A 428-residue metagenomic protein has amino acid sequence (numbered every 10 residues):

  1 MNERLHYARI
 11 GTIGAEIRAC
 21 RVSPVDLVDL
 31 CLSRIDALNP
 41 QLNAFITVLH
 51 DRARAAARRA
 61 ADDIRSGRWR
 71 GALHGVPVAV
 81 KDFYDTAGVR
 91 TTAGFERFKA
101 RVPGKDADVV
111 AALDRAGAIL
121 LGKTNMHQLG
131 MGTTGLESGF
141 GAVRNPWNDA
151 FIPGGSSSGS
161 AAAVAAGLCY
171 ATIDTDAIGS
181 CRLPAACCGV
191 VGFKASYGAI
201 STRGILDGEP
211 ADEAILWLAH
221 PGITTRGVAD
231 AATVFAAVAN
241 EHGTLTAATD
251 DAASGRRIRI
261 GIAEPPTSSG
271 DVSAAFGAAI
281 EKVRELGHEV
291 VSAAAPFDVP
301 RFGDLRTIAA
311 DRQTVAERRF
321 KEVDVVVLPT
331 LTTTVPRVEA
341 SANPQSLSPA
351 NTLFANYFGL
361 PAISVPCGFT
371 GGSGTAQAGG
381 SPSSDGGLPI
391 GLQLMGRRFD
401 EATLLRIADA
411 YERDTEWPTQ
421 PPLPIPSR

Functional and structural regions predicted by a protein language model:
M1-R54, R284-H288, Q420-R428: An N-terminal boundary/leader segment
T12-A15, A19, S33, N125 (+4 more regions): Serine-dependent amide/ester hydrolase catalytic core
I13-A19, R97-R101, A219-R226, L394-M395: Short, well-ordered beta-strand elements within core beta-sheets of diverse protein domains
A37, A165-P266, G277-K282, L286 (+1 more regions): Structural helix-boundary/capping segments
N43, Y170, D324-V326: Conserved acidic residues
A53-A61, G117-A118, H127: Long amphipathic alpha-helix in the N-terminal Rossmann-like dinucleotide-binding domain of NAD(P)-dependent
L73-P221, A263, T330-N343, G372 (+2 more regions): Short glycine/serine-rich loop/turn segments
